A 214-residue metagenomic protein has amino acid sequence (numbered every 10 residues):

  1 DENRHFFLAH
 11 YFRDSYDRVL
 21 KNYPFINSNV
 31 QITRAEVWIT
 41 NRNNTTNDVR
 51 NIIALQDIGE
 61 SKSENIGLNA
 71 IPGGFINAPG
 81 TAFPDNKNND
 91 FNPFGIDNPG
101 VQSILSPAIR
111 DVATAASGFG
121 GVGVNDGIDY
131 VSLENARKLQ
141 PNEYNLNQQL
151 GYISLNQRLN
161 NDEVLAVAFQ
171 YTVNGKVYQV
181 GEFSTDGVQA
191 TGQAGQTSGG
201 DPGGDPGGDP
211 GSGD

Functional and structural regions predicted by a protein language model:
D1-D214: Surface-exposed, low-hydrophobicity segments enriched in Gly/Pro/acidic/Ser residues that characterize the mature
